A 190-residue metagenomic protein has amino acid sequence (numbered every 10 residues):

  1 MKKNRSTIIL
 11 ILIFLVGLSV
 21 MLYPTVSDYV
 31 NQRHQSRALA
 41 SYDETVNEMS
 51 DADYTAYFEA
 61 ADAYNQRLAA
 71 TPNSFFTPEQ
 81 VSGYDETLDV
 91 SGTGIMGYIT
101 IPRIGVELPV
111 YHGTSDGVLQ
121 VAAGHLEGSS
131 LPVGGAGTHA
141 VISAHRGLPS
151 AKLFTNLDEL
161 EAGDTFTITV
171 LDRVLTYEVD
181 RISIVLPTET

Functional and structural regions predicted by a protein language model:
K3-T190: Solvent-exposed, non-transmembrane regions of membrane-associated and secreted proteins
